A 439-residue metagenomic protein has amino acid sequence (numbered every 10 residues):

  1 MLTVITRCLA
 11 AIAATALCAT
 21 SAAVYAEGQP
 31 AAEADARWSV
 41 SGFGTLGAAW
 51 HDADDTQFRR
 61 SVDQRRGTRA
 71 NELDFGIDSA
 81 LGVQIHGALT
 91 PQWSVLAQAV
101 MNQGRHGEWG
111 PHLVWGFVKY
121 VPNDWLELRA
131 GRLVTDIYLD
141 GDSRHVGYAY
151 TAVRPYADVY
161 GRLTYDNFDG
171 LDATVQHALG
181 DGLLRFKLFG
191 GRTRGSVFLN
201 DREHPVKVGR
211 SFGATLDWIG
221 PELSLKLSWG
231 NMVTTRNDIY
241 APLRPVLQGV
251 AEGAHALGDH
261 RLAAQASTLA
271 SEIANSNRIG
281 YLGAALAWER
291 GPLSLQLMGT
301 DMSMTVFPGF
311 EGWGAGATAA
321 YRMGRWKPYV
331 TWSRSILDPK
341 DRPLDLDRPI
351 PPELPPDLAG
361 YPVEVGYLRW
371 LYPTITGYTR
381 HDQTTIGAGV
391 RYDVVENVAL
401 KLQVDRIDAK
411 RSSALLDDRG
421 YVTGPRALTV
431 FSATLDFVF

Functional and structural regions predicted by a protein language model:
A10-T20: Bacterial N-terminal signal peptides
A31-E33, T68-L73, Q103-G107, V159-T164 (+6 more regions): Outer-membrane beta-barrel domain signature
A32-D63, T429: Transmembrane beta-strand segments of Gram-negative outer membrane beta-barrel proteins
A36, F75-L81, G110-V114, Y165-D169 (+5 more regions): Residues that define the transmembrane beta-barrel architecture of outer-membrane proteins
S39-F43, G47-H51, N71-S196, V208-F212 (+2 more regions): Outer membrane beta-barrel
A49-T68, D142-S143, Y148-Y156, L163-T164 (+4 more regions): Outer-membrane pore/translocation modules
A53-D55, F117, V121, P242-F439: Outer-membrane beta-barrel pore domains
